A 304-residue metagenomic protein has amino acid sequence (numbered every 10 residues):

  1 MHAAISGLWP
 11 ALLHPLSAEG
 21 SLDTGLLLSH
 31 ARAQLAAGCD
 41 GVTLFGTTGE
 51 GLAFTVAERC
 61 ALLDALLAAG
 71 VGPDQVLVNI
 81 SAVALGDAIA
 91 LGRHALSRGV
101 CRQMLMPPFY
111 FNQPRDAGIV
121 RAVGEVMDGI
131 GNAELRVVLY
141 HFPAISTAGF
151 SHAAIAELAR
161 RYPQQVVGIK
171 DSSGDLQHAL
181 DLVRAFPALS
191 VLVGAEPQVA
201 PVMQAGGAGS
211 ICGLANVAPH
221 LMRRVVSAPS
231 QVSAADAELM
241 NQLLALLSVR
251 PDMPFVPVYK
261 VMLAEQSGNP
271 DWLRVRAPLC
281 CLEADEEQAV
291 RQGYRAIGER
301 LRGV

Functional and structural regions predicted by a protein language model:
M1-A3, R160-R161, S267: Short, conserved catalytic or adaptor-binding loops enriched in Gly and charged residues
H2, P10-L13, G49-G51, P163 (+3 more regions): Generic secondary-structure boundary/loop-capping signal
H2-A148: Active-site beta->alpha loop and helix N-cap motifs at the rims of alpha/beta catalytic domains
W9-L13, A37, Q204-G207, A215-V304: C-terminal alpha-helical cap/extension of soluble enzyme domains
L26, E58, G118, G174 (+2 more regions): Soluble or luminal CAZymes and related metallo-dependent hydrolases
L27, R59, L63, A88 (+5 more regions): A general structural signal for well-ordered alpha-helical segments in protein cores
M127-L135, F142-M253: Catalytic alpha/beta core domains of metabolic enzymes, predominantly
